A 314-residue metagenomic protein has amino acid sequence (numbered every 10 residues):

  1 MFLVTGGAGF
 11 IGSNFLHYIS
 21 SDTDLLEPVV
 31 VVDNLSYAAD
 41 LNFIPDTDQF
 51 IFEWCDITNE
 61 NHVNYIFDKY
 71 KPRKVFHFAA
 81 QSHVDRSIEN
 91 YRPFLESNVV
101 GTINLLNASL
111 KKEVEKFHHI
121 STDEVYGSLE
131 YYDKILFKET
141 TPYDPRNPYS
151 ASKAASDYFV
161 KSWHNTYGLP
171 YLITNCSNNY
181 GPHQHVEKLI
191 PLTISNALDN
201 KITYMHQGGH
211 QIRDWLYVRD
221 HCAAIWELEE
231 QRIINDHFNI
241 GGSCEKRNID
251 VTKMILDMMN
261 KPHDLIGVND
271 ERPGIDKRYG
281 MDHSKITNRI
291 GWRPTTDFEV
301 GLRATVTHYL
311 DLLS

Functional and structural regions predicted by a protein language model:
M1-N179, R219, N248, W292 (+3 more regions): N-terminal Rossmann-like NAD(P)+-binding domain of SDR-like oxidoreductases, especially those catalyzing
F15, E130, Q184, L189 (+2 more regions): Acidic donor-diphosphate engagement hotspot in glycosyltransferases and nucleotidyltransferases that stabilizes
I19, W163, L192-A197, A224-L228: A short, amphipathic alpha-helix embedded in the catalytic core of nucleotide-handling enzymes
V29, A197-S314: C-terminal substrate-binding subdomain of Rossmann-fold SDR/epimerase-dehydratase oxidoreductases
D46, C55, N59, P182-V186 (+4 more regions): Residue-level signature of the cytosolic catalytic core of signaling kinases
S87, T140-D144, L169-P182, T193-L216 (+1 more regions): A conserved pocket-lining segment of Rossmann-fold NAD(P)-dependent short-chain dehydrogenase/reductase
D133-I135, V186-I194, I255: A glycine/serine/threonine-rich, flexible loop-to-helix segment that serves as the NAD(P) cofactor-binding "lid"
